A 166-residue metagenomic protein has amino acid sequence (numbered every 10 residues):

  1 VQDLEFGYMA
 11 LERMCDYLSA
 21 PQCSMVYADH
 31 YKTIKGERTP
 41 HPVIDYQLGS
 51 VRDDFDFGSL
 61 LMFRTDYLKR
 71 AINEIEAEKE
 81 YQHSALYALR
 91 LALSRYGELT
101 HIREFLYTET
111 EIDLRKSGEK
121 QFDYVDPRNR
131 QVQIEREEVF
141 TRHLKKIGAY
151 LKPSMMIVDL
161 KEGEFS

Functional and structural regions predicted by a protein language model:
V1: Acidic ATP/Mg2+-coordinating residue in the GHKL
L4-I44, D66, I112: Conserved donor NDP-sugar-binding/catalytic core segment of glycosyltransferases
F6, Y81, A85, R128-E135: Soluble or luminal CAZymes and related metallo-dependent hydrolases
M25-A28, M62, L99-R103: A structural signal for short, well-ordered beta-strand segments and their strand-loop junctions that often border
G36, I72-N73, R90, M155: Non-transmembrane, interaction-prone alpha-helical and coil segments associated with secretion and export
T39-R70: A recurrent flexible, glycine/aromatic-enriched loop bordering the glycosyltransferase active site that acts as
Y67, K79-F105, T110, F140: A short, conserved alpha-helix in the catalytic core of glycosyltransferases
K116-S166: Non-catalytic membrane-proximal stalk/linker segments that position and tether the catalytic domains
